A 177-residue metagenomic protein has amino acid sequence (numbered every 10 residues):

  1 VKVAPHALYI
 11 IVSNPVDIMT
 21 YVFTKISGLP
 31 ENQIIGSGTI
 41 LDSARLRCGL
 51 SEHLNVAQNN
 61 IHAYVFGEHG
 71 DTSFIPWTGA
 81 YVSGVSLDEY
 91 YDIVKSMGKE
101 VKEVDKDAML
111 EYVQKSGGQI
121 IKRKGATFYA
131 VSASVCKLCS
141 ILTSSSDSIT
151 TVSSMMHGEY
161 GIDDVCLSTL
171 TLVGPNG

Functional and structural regions predicted by a protein language model:
V1-C48: Rossmann-like NAD(P)(H) cofactor-binding subdomain of soluble oxidoreductases
S27-Q33, S43-N176: C-terminal substrate-binding/catalytic lobe of Rossmann-fold NAD(P)-dependent dehydrogenases
